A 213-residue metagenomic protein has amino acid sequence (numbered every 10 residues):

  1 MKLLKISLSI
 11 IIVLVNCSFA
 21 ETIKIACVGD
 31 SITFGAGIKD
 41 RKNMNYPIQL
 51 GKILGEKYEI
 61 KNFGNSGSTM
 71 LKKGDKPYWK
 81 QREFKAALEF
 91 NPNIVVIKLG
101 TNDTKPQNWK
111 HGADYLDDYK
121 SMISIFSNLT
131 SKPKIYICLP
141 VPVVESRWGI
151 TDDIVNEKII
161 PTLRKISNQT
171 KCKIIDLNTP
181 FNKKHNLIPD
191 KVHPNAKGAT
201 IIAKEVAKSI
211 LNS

Functional and structural regions predicted by a protein language model:
M1-V28, I32-K42, I48-K57, L88-N93 (+4 more regions): N-terminal secretory targeting modules
T22-A26, I32-K120, I154: Conserved SGNH/GDSL esterase-like catalytic core that processes O-acyl groups on lipids and polysaccharides
Y78-S213: Alpha-helical cap/lid subdomain in secreted, periplasmic, or secretory-pathway luminal O-acyl-processing enzymes
